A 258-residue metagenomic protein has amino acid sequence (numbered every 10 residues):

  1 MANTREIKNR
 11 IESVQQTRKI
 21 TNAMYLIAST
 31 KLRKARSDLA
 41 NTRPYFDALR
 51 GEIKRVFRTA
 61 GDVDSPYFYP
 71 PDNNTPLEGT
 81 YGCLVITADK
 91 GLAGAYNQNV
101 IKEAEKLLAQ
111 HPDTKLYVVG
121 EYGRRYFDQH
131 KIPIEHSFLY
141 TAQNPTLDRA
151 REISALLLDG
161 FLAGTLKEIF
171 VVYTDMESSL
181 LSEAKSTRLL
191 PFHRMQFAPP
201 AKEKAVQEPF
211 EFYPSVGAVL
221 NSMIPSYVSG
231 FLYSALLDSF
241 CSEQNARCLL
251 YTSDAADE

Functional and structural regions predicted by a protein language model:
M1-S253: C-terminal beta-strand-loop-alpha-helix "lid" module of Rossmann-like NAD(P)-dependent dehydrogenases
A255-E258: A short, hydrophobic C-terminal helix/tail in secreted or cell-surface proteins
